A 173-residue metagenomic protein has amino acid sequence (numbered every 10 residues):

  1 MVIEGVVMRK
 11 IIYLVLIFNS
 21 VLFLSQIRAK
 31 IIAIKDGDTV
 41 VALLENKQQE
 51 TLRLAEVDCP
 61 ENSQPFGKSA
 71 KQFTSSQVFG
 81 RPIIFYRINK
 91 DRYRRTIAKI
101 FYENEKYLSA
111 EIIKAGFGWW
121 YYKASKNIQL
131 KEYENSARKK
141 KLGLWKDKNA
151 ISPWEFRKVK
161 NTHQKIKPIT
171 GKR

Functional and structural regions predicted by a protein language model:
V2-Y13, F18-R173: Small beta-barrel nucleic-acid-binding modules, primarily SNase/OB-fold domains and secondarily Tudor-like barrels
